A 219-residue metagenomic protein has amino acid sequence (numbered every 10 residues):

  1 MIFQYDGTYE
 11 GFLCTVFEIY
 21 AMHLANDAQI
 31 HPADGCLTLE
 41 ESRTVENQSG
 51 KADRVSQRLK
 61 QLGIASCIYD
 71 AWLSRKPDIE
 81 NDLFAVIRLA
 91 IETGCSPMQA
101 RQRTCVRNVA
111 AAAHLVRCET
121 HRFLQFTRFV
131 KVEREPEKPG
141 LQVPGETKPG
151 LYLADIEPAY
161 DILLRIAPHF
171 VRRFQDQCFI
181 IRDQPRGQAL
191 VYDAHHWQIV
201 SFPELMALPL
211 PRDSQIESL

Functional and structural regions predicted by a protein language model:
M1-K51: N-terminal ordered "arm"
I2, Q29-D34, N47-A52, L59-L219: Extended, charged helical/alpha-beta scaffold domains that provide interaction surfaces
